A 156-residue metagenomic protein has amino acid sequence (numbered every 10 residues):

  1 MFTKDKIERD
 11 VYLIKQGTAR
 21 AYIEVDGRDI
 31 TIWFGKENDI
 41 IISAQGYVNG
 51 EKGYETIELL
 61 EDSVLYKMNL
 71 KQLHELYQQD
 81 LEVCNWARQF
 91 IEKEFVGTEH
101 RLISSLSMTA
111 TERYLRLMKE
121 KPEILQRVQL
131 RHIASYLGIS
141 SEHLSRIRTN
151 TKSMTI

Functional and structural regions predicted by a protein language model:
M1-Q16: Regulatory nucleotide-sensing modules
F2, Y54-E55, H74-L76, T98-S105 (+1 more regions): Short helix-to-loop capping/linker segments positioned immediately adjacent to catalytic or ligand/cofactor-binding
Y22, S43-A44, E75-L76, L117 (+1 more regions): Residues that scaffold the ATP/ADP-binding catalytic core of kinase and kinase-like folds
I23-R28: Cytochrome P450 core scaffold surrounding the K-helix E-X-X-R motif and the conserved "meander" helix-loop region
I30-Q89: Cyclic-nucleotide recognition modules
R88-K121: Strongly charged, low-complexity linkers/loops
M108-I156: Phosphate-/nucleic-acid-contacting segments
